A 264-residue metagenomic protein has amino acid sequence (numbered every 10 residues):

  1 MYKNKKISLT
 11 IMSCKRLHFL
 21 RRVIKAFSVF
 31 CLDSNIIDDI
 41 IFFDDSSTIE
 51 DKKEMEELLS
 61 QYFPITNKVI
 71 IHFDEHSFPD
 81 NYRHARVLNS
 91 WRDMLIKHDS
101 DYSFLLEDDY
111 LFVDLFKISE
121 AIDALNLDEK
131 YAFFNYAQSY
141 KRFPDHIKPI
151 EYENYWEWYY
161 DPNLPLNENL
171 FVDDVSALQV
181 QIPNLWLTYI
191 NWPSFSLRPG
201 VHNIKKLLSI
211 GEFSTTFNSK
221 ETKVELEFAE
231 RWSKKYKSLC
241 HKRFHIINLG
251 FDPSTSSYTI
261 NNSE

Functional and structural regions predicted by a protein language model:
K6-S8, D39: Cell-envelope/extracellular polymer assembly enzymes that use nucleotide-activated donors
R16-C31: Short, well-formed alpha-helical segments that are part of the catalytic scaffolds of diverse glycosyltransferases
D44-S46: Acidic ATP/Mg2+-coordinating residue in the GHKL
T48-D99: Active-site-proximal specificity loops/subdomain of glycosyltransferases
S100-L111: Short beta-strand-to-loop acidic/aromatic patch adjacent to the donor-nucleotide binding site
L115-Y140: Conserved donor-nucleotide/metal-binding helix-loop-beta segment in metal-dependent transferases, i.e., the alpha-helix
E153-W192: Short, flexible, basic/aromatic active-site loop/helix in glycosyltransferases
I182, Y189-E264: C-terminal catalytic/acceptor-binding lobe
